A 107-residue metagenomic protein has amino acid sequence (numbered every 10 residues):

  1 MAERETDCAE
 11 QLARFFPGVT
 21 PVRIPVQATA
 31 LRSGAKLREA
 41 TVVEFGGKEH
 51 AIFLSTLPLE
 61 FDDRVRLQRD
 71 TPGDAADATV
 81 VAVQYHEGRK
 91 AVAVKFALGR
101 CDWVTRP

Functional and structural regions predicted by a protein language model:
M1-P107: Structured alpha-helical
